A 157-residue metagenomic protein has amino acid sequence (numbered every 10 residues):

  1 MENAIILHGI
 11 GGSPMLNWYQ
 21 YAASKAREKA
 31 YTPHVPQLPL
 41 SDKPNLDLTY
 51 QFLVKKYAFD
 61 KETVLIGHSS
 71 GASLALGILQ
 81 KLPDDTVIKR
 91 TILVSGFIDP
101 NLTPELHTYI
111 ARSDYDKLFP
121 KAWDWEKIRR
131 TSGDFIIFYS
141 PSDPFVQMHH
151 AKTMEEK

Functional and structural regions predicted by a protein language model:
E2-D60: Active-site catalytic motif of lipid deacylating hydrolases and related acyltransferases
G9, L38-S41, T91-L102: Active-site nucleophile loop of the alpha/beta-hydrolase fold
L65-I66, T91: Conserved alpha/beta-hydrolase fold motif
I66-L76: Gly/Ala-rich beta-loop-alpha elbow adjacent to hydrolase catalytic centers
G77-R90, I98-L102: Conserved hydrolase catalytic core segment
A111-K127: Active-site nucleophile elbow and catalytic-triad environment of alpha/beta-hydrolase enzymes
T131, I136-Y139, D143: Short beta-strand/loop motif that positions the catalytic acidic residue of the alpha/beta-hydrolase fold
P144-H150: Conserved alpha/beta-hydrolase "acid-adjacent" motif
